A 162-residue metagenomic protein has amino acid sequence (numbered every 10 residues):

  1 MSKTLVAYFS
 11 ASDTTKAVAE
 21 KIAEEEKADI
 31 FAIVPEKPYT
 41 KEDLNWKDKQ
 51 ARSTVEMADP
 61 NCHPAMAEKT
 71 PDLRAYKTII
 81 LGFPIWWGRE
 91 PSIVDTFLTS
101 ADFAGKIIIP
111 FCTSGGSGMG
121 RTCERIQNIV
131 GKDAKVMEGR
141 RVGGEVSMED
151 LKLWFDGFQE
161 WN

Functional and structural regions predicted by a protein language model:
M1-L81, G88-E90, D95, T99 (+2 more regions): N-terminal beta1-alpha1-beta2 submodule of the flavodoxin-like/Rossmannoid cofactor-binding fold
A11-S12, P84-W86, G115-G116, G144: Short beta->alpha junction loops/turns
I33-K37, M57-C62, I107-P110, R125 (+1 more regions): Short, surface-exposed, polar/charged, turn-prone segments marking secondary-structure boundaries
I80, F103, S114: Short glycine/serine/threonine-biased micro-segments
S100-K106: Conserved helix-turn-beta segment immediately C-terminal to the redox Cys motif in thioredoxin-like folds
I109-V146: Short, glycine-/small-residue-rich phosphate/pyrophosphate-handling segment
